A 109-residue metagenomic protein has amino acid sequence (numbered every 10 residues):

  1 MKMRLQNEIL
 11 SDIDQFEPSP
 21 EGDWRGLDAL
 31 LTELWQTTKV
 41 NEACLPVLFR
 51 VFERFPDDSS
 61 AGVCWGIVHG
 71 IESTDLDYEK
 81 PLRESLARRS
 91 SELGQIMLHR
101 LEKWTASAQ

Functional and structural regions predicted by a protein language model:
K2-I13, V40-E53, L76-L86, S107-Q109: Amphipathic alpha-helical scaffolding segments comprising HEAT/armadillo-like alpha-solenoid repeats
E8-S19, L30-E33: Solvent-exposed, amphipathic alpha-helical segments
D14-Q15, Y78, R89-A108: Alpha-helical interaction scaffolds
E17, F52-P56, I71, L86 (+1 more regions): Alpha-solenoid helical repeat architecture
P18-A29, C44, E53-D57: HEAT-repeat alpha-solenoid elements in large eukaryotic scaffold proteins
R25-K39, G62-S73, Q95-S107: Structural detector for internal amphipathic alpha-helices that build alpha-solenoid repeat scaffolds
A43, G62, D77, E92-L93: Structural detector for tandem alpha-solenoid helical repeats, activating at a conserved register within the helical
